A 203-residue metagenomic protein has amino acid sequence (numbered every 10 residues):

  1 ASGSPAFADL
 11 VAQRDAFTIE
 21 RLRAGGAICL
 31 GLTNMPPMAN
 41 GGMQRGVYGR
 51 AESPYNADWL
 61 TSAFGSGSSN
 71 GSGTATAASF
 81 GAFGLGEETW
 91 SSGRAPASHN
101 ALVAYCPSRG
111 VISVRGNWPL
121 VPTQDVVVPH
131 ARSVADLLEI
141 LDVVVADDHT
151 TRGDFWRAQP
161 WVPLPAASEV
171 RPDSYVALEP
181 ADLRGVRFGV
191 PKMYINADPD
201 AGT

Functional and structural regions predicted by a protein language model:
A1-D125, W156, P191-M193: Short glycine/serine-rich loop/turn segments
S98, G202-T203: Residues at alpha-helix caps and immediate loop-helix transition turns in enzyme cores, especially N- and C-cap
C106-G202: A short helix-breaking turn/cap at a secondary-structure junction
